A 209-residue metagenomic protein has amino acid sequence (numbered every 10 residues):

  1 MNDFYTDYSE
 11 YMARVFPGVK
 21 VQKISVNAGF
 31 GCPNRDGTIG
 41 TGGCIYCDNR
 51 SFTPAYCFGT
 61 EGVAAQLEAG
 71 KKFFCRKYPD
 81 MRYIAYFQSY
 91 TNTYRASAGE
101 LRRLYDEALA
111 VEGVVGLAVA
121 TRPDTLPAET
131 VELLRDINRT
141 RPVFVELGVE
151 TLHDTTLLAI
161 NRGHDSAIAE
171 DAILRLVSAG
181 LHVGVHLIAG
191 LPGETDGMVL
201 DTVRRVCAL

Functional and structural regions predicted by a protein language model:
M1-I84: N-terminal [4Fe-4S]-dependent radical SAM core
C44, E107-V114, D201-L209: Structural recognition of alpha->loop->beta junctions
R50-G70, K77-A96, G113-L126, P142-A169: Core AdoMet radical
F74-Y78, L104-E112, E132-P142, L174-S178: Acidic (Asp/Glu)-rich catalytic clusters
S97-D106, P127-D136, G197: Distinct, well-ordered alpha-helical segments
L101-R103, D165-A167, G197-R204: Charged helix-capping and loop-helix junction motifs
T130, P192-A208: Catalytic cores of alpha/beta
L176-M198: Conserved strand-turn element in the central/C-terminal portion of the radical SAM core barrel that lines
